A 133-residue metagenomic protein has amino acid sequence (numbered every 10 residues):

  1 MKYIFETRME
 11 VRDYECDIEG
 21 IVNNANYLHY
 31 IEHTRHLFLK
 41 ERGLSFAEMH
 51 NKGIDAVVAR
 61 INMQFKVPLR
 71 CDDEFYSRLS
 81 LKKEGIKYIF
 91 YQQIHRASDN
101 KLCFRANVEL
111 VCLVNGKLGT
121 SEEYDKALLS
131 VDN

Functional and structural regions predicted by a protein language model:
K2-V58, L113-N133: Hot-dog-fold acyl-thioester-processing enzymes
Y3, R70-C71, L81-N133: HotDog/MaoC-like acyl-thioester-processing domains
D13-E15, I61-V67, S98: Short, well-ordered turn and helix-capping elements at secondary-structure junctions
F38-Y88, R105, V111: Hydrophobic beta-strand-centered segment that forms part of the acyl-chain substrate-binding groove
